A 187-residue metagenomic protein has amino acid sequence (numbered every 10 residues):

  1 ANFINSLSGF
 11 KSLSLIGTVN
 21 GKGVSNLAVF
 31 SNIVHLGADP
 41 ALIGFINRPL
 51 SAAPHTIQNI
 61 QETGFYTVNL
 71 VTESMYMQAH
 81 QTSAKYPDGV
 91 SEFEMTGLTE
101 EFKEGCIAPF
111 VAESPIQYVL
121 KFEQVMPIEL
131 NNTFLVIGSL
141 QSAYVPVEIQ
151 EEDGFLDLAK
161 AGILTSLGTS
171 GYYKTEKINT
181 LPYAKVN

Functional and structural regions predicted by a protein language model:
A1-N187: Basic, polyanion-binding surface patches
